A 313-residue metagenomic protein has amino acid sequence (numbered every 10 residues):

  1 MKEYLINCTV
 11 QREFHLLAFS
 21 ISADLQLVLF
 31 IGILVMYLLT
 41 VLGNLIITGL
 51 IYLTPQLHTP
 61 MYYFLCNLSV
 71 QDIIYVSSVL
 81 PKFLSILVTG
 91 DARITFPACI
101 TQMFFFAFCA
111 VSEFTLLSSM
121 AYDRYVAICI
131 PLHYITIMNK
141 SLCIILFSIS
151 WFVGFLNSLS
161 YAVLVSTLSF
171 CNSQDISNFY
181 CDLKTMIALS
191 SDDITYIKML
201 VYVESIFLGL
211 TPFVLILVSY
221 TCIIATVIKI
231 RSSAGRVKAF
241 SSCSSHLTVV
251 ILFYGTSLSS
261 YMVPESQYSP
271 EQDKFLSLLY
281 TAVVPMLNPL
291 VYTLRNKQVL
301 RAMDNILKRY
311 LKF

Functional and structural regions predicted by a protein language model:
M1-F313: Transmembrane helical core of 7TM receptor-like proteins
